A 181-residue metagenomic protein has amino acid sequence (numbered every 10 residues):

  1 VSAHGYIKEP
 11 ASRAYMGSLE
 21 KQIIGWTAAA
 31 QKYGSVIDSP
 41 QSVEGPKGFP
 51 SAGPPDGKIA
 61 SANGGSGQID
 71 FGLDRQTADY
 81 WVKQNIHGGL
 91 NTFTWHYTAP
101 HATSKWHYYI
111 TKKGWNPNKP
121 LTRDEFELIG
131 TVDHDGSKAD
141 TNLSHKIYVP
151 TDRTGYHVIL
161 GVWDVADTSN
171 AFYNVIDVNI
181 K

Functional and structural regions predicted by a protein language model:
A3-T122: N-terminal "mature-chain" segments and other terminal, solvent-exposed stretches
I86-G88, K138-D140, D152-T154: Surface-exposed coil/turn segments at beta-strand junctions on protein surfaces, enriched
A102-S104, T154-H157, F172: Short loop/turn segments at connectors of secondary-structure elements within structured domains
T111, R153-T168: Internal, hydrophobic beta-strand segments that form the core of beta-sheet-rich folds
G114-W115, P150-G155, K181: A short, structured loop/turn motif at beta-sheet edges
L121-Y148: Extracellular carbohydrate recognition and processing domains and analogous Trp-centered ligand-binding platforms
A171-K181: Short beta-strand elements
